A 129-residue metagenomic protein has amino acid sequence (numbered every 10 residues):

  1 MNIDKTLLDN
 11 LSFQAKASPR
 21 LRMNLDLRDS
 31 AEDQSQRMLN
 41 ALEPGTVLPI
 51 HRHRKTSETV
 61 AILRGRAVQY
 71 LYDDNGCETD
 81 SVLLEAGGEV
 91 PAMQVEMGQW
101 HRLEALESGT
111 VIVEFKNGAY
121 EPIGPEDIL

Functional and structural regions predicted by a protein language model:
M1-S35, S81-A86: A short, N-terminal "cap"/entry segment at the start of jelly-roll beta-barrel domains of the cupin/DSBH fold
I3, L11, C77, V82-L83 (+1 more regions): Double-stranded beta-helix
L39-K55: Conserved short histidine dyad/triad with adjacent acidic residue
T46, K55-T56, Q99, S108: A generic "binding-loop/recognition-motif" signal
I50-H51, Q69-L71, M93-V95, H101-L106 (+1 more regions): Short beta-strand His + acidic residue motifs that chelate non-heme Fe in jelly-roll/DSBH and cupin folds
K55-N75: Glycine- and acidic-residue-biased ligand/ion/polar-headgroup-sensing regions
D73-G98: Short acidic-glycine-tyrosine-enriched beta hairpin
